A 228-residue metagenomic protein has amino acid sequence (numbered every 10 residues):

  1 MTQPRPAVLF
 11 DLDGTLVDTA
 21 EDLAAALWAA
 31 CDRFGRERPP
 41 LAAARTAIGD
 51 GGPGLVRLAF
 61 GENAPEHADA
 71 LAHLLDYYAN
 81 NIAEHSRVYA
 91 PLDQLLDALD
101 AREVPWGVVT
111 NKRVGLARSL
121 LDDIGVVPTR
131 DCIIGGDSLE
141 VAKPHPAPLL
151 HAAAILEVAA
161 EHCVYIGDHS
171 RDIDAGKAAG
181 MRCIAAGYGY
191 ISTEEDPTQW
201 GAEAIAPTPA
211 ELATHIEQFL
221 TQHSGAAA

Functional and structural regions predicted by a protein language model:
T2-Q94, D100-R102, R113-R118, D123-V127: N-terminal helical cap/lid subdomain that shapes the substrate entry/recognition surface in HAD-like hydrolases
E37, V126-D131, A159, E203: Conserved H-loop
N111, D137, H169, G187-Y190 (+1 more regions): Short secondary-structure boundary segments
V127-V141: A short, structured active-site edge motif that brings together acidic residues
P144-I173: Conserved Lys-Pro-Asp/Glu-containing loop-to-beta segment of HAD-superfamily phosphomonoesterases, centered on
V164-A204: Acidic, Mg2+-coordinating phosphoryl-transfer loop and its flanking beta/alpha structural elements, shared across
